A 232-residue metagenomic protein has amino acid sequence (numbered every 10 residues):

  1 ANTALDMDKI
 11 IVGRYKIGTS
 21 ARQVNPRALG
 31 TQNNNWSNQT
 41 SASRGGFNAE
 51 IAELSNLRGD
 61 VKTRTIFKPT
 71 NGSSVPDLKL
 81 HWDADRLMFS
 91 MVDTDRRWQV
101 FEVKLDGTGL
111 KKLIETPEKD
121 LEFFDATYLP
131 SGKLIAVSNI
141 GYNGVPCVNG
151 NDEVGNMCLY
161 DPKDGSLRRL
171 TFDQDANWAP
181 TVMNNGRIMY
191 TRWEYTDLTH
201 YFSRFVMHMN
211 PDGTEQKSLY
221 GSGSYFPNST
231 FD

Functional and structural regions predicted by a protein language model:
A1-R58, T70-L80: Beta-strand-rich domains and repeat architectures in extracellular enzymes and scaffolds, especially beta-propellers
D6, F47, S74-P76, D83 (+6 more regions): Beta-rich catalytic cores
M7-D8, D83-D85, S131-K133, N185-R187: Short coil/turn segments that connect the beta-strands within blades of beta-propeller domains
Y15-G46, V92-D93, R97, A136-E153 (+1 more regions): Short, conserved, GDST-rich strand-edge loop motifs in beta-rich repeat architectures
S43, E50-A52, Q99-F101, N156-C158 (+1 more regions): A short loop-to-beta-strand structural motif that recurs across blades of beta-propeller domains
R58-S73, K104-E122, Y160-D175, N210-S229: Multi-bladed beta-propeller domains
R96-W178: Asp-box/WD-like beta-propeller blade repeats and closely related beta-sheet repeat scaffolds
